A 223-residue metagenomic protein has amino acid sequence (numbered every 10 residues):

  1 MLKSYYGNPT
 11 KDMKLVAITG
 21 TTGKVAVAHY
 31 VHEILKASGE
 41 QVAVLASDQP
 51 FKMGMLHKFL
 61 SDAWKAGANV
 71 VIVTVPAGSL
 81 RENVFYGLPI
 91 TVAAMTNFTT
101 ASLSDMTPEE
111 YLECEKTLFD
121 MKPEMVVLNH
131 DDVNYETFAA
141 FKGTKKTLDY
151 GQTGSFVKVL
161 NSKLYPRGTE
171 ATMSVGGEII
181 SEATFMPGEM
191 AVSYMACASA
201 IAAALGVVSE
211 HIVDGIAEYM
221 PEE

Functional and structural regions predicted by a protein language model:
L2-H130, N134-K145, A202-L205: Phosphate-binding loop of NTP-binding sites
D105-L112, K116, T144-E223: Adenine nucleotide phosphate-binding catalytic loops in nucleotide-utilizing enzymes
